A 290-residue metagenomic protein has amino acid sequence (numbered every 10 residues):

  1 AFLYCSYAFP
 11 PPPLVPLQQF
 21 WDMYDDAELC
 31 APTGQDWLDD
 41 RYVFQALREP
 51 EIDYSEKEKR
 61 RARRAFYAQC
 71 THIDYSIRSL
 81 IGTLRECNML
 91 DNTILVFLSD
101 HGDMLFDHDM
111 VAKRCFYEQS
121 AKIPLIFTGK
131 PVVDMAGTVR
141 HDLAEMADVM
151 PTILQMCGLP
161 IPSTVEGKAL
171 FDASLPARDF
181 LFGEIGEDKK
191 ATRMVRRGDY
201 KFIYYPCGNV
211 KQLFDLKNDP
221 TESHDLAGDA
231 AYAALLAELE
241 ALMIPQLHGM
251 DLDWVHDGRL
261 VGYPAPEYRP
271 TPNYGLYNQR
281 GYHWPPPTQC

Functional and structural regions predicted by a protein language model:
A1-L143, M156-L159, S163, Y204-C207 (+2 more regions): Active-site-proximal cap/lid insertion segments
L14, H224-D225: Cytochrome P450 core scaffold surrounding the K-helix E-X-X-R motif and the conserved "meander" helix-loop region
W21-D22, C30, M150, F171 (+1 more regions): Generic structural signal for individual residues within well-ordered alpha-helical segments across diverse proteins
D26, D107, D172, D225-G228: Phosphate-coordinating loops and pocket residues in cytosolic domains that bind phosphorylated ligands
H101-D107, A147-M150, Q155-L216, T221 (+2 more regions): C-terminal cap/loop subdomain of S1 sulfatases and analogous C-terminal strand-loop tails that border
D229, L236: An amphipathic, aromatic/His-enriched active-site/gating alpha helix that lines ligand/cofactor pockets
